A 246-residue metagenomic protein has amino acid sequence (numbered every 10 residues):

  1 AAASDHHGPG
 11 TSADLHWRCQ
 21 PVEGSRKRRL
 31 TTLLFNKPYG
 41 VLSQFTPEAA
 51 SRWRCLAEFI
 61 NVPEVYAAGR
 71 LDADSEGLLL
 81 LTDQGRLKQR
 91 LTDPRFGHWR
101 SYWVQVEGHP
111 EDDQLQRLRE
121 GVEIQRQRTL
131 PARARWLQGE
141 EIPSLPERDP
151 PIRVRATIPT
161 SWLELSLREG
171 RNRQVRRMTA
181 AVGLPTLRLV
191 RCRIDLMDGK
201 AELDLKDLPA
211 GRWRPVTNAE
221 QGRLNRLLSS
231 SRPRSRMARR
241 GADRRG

Functional and structural regions predicted by a protein language model:
A2-A3, G8-H16, A219, N225-G246: Accessory RNA 3′-end/elbow-binding domains used by RNA modification enzymes
L15-R232: RNA pseudouridine synthases
